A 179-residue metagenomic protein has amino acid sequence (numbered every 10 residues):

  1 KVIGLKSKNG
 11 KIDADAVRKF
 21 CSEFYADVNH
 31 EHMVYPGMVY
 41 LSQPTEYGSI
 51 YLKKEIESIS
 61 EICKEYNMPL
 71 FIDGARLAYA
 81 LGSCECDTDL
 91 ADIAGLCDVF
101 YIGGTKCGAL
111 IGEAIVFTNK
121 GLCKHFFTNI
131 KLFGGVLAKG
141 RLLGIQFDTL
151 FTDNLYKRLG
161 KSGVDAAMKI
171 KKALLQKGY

Functional and structural regions predicted by a protein language model:
K1-Y179: Conserved PLP-enzyme active-site core in the AAT-like
